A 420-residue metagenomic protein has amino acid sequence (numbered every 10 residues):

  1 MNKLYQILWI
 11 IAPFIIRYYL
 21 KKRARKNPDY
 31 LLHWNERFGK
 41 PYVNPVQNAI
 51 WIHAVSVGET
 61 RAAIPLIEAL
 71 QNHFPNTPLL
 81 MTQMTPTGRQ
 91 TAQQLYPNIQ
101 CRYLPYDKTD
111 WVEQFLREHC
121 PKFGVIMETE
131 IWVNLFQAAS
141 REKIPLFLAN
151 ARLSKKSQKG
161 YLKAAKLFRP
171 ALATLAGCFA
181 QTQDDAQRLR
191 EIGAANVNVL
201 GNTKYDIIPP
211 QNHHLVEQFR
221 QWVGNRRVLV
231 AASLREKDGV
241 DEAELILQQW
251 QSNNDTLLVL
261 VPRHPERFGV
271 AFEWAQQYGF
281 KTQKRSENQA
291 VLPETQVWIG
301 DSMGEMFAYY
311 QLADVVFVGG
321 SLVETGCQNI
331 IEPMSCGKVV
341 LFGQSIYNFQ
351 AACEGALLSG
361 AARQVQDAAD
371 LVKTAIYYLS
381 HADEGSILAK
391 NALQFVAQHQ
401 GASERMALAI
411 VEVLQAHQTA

Functional and structural regions predicted by a protein language model:
M1-A420: Nucleotide-activated sugar donor-binding and catalytic core shared by glycosyltransferases and related lipid-linked
